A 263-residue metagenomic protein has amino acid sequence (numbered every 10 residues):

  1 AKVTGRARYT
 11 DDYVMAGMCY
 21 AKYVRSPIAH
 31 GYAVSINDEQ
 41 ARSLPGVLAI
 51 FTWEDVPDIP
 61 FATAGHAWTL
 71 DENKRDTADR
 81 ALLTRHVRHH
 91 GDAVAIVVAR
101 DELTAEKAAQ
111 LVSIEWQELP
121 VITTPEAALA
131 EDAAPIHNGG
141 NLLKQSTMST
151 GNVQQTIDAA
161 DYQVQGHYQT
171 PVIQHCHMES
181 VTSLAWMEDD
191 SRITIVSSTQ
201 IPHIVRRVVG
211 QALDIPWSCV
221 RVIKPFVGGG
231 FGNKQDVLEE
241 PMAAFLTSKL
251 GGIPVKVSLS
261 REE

Functional and structural regions predicted by a protein language model:
A1-Q145, Q163-G166: Flexible, low-hydrophobicity surface segments
Y13-G17, R80-A81, H86-G91, Q155-D158 (+4 more regions): Solvent-exposed alpha-helices and their adjacent loops that cap or buttress functional pockets in soluble metabolic
G17-A21, D161-Q163, R192, C219 (+1 more regions): A residue-level signal for beta-strand positions that form part of recognition/binding surfaces within mature
Y23-P57, A95-E115, S183-G251: Alpha-helical support elements that line or immediately flank enzyme active sites and cofactor-binding pockets
K74, L250-I253: Intrinsically disordered, low-complexity coil segments
A130-L213: Helix-loop-helix junctions that connect adjacent transmembrane helices in secondary transporters/permeases, recognized
V257-E263: Structured beta-strand/loop patches that form or line metal/cofactor-binding pockets in enzymes
